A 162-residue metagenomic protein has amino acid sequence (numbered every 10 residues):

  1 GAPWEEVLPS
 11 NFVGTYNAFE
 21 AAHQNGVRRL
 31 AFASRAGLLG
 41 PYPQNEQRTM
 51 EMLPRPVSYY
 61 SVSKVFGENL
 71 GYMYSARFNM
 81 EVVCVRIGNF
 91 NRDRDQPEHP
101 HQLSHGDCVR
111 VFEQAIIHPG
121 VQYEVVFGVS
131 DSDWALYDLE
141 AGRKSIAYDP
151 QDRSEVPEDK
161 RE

Functional and structural regions predicted by a protein language model:
G1-S10: NAD(P)H-binding glycine-rich loop region in Rossmannoid oxidoreductase-like domains and their noncatalytic homologs
P9, P43-V82: Catalytic helix-loop patch of NAD(P)-dependent Rossmann-fold dehydrogenases
F12-A18, V27, S63-G71, H105-C108: Conserved catalytic Lys-bearing alpha helix of Rossmann-like short-chain dehydrogenase/reductases
N17-R55: Conserved Rossmann-fold NAD(P)-dependent oxidoreductase catalytic core, especially the SDR/UDP-sugar
L39, M80-P100: Flexible, glycine-rich beta-alpha linker
A76, I87-R92, L103-E124, D131: Alpha-helical substrate-binding/gating segment
E124-V126, D131-D149: Conserved C-terminal active-site "lid" loop/helix of NAD(P)H-dependent oxidoreductases that clamps the redox cofactor
S154-E162: Amphipathic terminal alpha-helices
